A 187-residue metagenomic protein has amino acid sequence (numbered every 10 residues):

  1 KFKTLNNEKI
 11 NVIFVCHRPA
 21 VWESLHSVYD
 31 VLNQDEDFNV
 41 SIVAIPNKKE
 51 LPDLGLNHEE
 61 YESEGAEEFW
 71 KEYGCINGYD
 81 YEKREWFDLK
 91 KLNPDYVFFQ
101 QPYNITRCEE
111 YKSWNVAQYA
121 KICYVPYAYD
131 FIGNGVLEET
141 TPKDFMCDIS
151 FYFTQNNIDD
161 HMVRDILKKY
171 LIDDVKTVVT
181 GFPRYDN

Functional and structural regions predicted by a protein language model:
K1-N11: Non-catalytic membrane-proximal stalk/linker segments that position and tether the catalytic domains
I10-D186: Active-site and donor-binding regions of nucleotide-sugar-utilizing enzymes
